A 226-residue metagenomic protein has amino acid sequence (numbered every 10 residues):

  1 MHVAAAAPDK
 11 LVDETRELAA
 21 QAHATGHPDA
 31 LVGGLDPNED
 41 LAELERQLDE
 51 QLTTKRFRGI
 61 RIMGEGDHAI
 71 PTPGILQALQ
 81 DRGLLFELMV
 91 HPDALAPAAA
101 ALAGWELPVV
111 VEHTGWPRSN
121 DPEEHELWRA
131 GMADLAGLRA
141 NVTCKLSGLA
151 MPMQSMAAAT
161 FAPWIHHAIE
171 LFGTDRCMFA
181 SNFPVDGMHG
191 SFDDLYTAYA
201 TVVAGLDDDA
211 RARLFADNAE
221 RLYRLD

Functional and structural regions predicted by a protein language model:
M1-K10: Glycine-rich, proline-tolerant flexible connector loops at the mouths of alpha/beta enzymes
D9-A94, A100, K145-A150: Active-site gating/metal-coordination segments in enzymes
L11-D29, A162-E170, L195-V202: Short, electropositive alpha-helical surface patch
L18, L31, L79, H113 (+4 more regions): Conserved, mostly hydrophobic/aromatic
E39, W116, V185: Short, glycine/acidic-enriched loop or turn micro-motifs at the edges of active sites
A69-M178: Catalytic pocket-lining loop regions of alpha/beta-barrel enzymes, especially the amidohydrolase/enolase/GH5 lineages
P71, I75, L84, L107-V110 (+4 more regions): A generic "structured core" feature
H167, L171-M178, G187-D226: Mid-to-C-terminal alpha-helical segments outside catalytic/metal-binding sites
